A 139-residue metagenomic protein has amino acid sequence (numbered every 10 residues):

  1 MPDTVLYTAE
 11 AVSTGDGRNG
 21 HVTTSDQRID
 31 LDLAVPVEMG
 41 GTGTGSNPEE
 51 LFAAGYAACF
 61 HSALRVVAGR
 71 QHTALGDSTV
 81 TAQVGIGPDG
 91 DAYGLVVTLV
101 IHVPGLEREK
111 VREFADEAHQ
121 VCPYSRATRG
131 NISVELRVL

Functional and structural regions predicted by a protein language model:
M1-A54, H61-L139: Extended beta-strand/beta-hairpin segments
